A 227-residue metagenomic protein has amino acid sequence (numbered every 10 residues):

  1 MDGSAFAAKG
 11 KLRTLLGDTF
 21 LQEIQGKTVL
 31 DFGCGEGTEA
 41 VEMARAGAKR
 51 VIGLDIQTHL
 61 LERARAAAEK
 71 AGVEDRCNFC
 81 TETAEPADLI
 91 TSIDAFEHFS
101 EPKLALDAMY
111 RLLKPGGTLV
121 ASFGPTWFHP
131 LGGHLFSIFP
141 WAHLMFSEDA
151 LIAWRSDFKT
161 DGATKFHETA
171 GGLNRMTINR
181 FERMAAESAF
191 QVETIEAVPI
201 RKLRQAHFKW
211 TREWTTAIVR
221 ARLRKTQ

Functional and structural regions predicted by a protein language model:
M1-A84, L89-I93, E168, N174 (+2 more regions): Conserved N-terminal segment of class I S-adenosyl-L-methionine
F32-C34, F79, Y110, F123 (+1 more regions): Aromatic side chains
A48, E74-R76, G116, A189-V192: A generic structural signal for alpha->beta connector loops
A67, K225-Q227: Non-catalytic N-terminal targeting/anchoring module and adjacent flexible stem/linker that precedes the structured
D94-H98: Short catalytic micro-motifs in class I SAM-dependent methyltransferases
S100-A108, T118-R224: S-adenosyl-L-methionine-dependent methyltransferase catalytic module, highlighting the catalytic core
